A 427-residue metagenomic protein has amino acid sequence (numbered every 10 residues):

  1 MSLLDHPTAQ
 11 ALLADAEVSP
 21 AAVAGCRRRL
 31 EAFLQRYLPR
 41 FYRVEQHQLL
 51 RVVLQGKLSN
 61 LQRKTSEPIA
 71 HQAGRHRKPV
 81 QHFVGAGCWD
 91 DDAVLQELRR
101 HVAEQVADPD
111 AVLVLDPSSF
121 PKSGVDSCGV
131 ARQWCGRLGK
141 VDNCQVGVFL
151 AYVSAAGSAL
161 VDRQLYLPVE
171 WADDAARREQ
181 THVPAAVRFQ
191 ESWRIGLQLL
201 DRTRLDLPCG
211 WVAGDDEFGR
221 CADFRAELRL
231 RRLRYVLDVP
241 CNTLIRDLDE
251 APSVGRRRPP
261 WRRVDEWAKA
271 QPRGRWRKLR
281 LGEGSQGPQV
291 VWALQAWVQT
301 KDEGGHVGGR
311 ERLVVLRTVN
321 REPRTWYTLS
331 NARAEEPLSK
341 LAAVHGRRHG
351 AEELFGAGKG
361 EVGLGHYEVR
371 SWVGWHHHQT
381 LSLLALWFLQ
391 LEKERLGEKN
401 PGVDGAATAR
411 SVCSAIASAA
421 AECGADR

Functional and structural regions predicted by a protein language model:
S2-L4, Q10-A213, E217-L244, A251 (+2 more regions): Conserved, well-structured functional cores that handle cations and Mg-NTP chemistry
L12, E31, A156-T181, A185 (+4 more regions): An anionic, glycine-rich sequence signature occurring as long contiguous blocks
A111, E422-R427: Long, charge-rich low-complexity segments
S330, E336-H345, G360-H377, L396-K399: Short, solvent-exposed helix-loop connector elements
E352, L384: Hydrophobic, well-ordered secondary-structure elements that form the walls of internal hydrophobic environments
L386-A420: Conserved nucleotidyltransferase catalytic core and NTase-mimicking acidic/glycine-rich helix/loop elements in nucleic
